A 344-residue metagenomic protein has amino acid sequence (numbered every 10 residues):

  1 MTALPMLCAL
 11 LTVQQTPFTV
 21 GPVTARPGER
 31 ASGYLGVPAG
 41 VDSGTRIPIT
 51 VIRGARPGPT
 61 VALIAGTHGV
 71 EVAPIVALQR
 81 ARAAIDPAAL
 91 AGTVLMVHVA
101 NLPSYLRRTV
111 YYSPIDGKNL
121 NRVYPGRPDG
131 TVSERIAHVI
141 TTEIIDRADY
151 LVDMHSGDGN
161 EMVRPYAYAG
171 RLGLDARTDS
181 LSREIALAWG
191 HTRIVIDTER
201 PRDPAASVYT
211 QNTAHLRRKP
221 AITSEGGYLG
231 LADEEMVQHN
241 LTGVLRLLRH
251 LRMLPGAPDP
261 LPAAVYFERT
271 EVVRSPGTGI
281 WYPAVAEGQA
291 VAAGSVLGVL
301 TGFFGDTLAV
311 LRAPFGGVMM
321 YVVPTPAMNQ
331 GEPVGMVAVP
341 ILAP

Functional and structural regions predicted by a protein language model:
T2-T12: Sec-dependent N-terminal signal peptides
L11-P344: Structured catalytic-domain cores with a bias toward divalent-metal coordination
